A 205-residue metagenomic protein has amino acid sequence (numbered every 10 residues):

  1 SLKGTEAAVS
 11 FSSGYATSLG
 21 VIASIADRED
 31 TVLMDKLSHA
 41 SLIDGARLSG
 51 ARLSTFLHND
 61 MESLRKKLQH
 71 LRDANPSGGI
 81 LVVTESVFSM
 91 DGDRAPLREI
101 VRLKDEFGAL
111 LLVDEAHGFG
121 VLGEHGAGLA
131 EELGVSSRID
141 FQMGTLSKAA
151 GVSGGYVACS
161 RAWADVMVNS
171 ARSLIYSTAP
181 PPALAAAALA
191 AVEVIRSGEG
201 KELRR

Functional and structural regions predicted by a protein language model:
S1-G20: Short loop-beta-helix segment that forms the pyridoxal 5′-phosphate
V21-A40: Conserved PLP-anchoring active-site segment centered on the Schiff-base-forming lysine
R28, S49-G50, F107, R138: Short, structured coil segments at secondary-structure junctions
L37, V87, A116-H117: Conserved Walker B
S54, H58-V113: Active-site phosphate-binding strand-loop segment of PLP-dependent enzymes
H125, E131-V166: Active-site PLP attachment segment
A191-R205: Structural signature of PLP-dependent enzymes
